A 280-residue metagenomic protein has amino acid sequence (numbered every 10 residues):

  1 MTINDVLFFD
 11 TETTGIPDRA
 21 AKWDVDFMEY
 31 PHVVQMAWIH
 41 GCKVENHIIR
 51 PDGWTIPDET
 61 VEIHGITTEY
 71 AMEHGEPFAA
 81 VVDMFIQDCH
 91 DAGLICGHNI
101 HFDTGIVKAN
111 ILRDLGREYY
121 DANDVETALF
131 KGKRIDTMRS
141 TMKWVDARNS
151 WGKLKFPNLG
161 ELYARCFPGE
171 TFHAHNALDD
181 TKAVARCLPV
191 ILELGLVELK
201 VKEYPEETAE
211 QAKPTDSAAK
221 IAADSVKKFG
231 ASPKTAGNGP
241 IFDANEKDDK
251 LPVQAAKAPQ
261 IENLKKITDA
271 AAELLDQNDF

Functional and structural regions predicted by a protein language model:
T2-V6, R19, M28-T68, I86-D216 (+2 more regions): Metal-dependent phosphoesterase core characteristic of DEDDh/y 3'-5' exonuclease domains
T11-R19, D24: Short acidic, Gly/Ser-rich segments with clustered Asp/Glu that frequently serve as metal-coordination loops in enzyme
E73-V82: Glycine-rich, highly charged phosphate/nucleotide-binding loops
K227-F229, K234-F280: Long, low-complexity, intrinsically disordered segments
